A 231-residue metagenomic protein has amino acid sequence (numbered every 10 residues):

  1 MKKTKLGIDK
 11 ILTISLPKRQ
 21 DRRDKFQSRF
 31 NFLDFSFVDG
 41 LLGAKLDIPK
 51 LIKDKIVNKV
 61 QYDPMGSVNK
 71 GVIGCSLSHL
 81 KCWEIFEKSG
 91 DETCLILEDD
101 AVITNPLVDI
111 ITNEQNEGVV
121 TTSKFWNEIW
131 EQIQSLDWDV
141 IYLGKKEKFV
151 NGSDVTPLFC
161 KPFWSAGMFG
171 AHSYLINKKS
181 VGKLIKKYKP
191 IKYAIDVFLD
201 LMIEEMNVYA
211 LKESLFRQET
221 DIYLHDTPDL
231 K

Functional and structural regions predicted by a protein language model:
M1-L97, A101-K231: An acidic/histidine-cluster motif and surrounding catalytic segment that typifies divalent-metal-assisted enzyme active
